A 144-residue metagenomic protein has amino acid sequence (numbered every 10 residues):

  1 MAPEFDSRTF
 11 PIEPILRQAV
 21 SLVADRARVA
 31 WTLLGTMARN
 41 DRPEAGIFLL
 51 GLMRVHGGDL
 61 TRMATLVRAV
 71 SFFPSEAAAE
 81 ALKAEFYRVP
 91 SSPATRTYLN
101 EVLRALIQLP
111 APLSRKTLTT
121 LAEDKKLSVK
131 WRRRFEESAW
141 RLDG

Functional and structural regions predicted by a protein language model:
M1-R8, V20-R42, G51-R54, T61-E76 (+2 more regions): Structural detector for internal amphipathic alpha-helices that build alpha-solenoid repeat scaffolds
E13-A24, I47-G58, E80-A94, T119-L127: HEAT/HEAT-like alpha-solenoid repeats
